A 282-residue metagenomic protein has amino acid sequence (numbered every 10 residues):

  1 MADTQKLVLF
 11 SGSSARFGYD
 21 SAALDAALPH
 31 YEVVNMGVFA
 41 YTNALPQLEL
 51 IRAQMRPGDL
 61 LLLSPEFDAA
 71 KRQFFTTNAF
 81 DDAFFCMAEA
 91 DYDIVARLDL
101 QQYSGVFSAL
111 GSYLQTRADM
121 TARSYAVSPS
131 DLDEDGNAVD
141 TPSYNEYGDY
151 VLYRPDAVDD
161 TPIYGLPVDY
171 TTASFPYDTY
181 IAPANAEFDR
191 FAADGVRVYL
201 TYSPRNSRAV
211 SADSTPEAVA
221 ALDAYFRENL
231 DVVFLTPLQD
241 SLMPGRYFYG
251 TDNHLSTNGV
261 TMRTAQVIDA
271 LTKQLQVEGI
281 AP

Functional and structural regions predicted by a protein language model:
M1-K6, P282: N-terminal secretory targeting modules
T4-K6, P29-E32, R56-L60, A192-Y199 (+1 more regions): Loop/turn elements at helix/coil->beta-strand transitions in domains of secreted/extracellular proteins
L9-F10, N35-V38, Y170-Y177, E187 (+2 more regions): Second-shell loop/turn segments in exported
F10, S14-R97: Membrane-embedded segments
N35-G37, Y202, T236-L238: Residue-level recognition of beta-strand->loop/alpha-helix junctions
F80-D194: Secreted/periplasmic serine-hydrolase-like ester/acetyl group-modifying domain
F188-S214: Active-site segments of SGNH/GDSL-like serine hydrolases that catalyze O-acetyl group transfer/hydrolysis on lipids
D213-P282: C-terminal regions of proteins
